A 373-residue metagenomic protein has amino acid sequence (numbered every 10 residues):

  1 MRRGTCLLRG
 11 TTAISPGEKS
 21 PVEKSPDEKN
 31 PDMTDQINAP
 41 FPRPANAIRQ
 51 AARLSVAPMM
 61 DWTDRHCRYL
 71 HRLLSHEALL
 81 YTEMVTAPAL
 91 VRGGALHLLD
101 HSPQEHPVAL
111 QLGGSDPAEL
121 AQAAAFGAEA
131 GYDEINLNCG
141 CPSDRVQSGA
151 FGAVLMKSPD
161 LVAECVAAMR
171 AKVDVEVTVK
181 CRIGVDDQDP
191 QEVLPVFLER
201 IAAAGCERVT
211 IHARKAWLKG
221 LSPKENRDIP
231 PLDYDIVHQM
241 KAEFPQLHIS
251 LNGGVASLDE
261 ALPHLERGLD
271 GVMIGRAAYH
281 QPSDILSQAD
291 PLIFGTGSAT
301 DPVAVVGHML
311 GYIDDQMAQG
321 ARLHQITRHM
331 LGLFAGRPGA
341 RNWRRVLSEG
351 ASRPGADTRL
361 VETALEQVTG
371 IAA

Functional and structural regions predicted by a protein language model:
E28-Q50, L54-M60, A167, K172-D174 (+3 more regions): Alpha/beta catalytic cores of nucleotide-metabolism and tRNA/nucleoside-modifying enzymes
T34-P44, M59-D133: Glycine-rich, positively charged N-terminal anion/phosphate-binding segment
V56, H71, E83, L110 (+5 more regions): Conserved, mostly hydrophobic/aromatic
T82, E134-S143, A204-K215, I274-A277: Non-cysteine beta-strand/loop elements that form the S-adenosyl-L-methionine
T86, G114, C141-S143, I183-D187 (+3 more regions): Active-site-proximal loop/turn and secondary-structure-junction residues that shape catalytic pockets, frequently
P107-T178, D186-P190: Active-site beta->alpha loop and helix N-cap motifs at the rims of alpha/beta catalytic domains
D144-L161, Q191-E192, G220-L232, I293-T296: Glycine-rich tight-turn/loop motif centered on a GG-T
